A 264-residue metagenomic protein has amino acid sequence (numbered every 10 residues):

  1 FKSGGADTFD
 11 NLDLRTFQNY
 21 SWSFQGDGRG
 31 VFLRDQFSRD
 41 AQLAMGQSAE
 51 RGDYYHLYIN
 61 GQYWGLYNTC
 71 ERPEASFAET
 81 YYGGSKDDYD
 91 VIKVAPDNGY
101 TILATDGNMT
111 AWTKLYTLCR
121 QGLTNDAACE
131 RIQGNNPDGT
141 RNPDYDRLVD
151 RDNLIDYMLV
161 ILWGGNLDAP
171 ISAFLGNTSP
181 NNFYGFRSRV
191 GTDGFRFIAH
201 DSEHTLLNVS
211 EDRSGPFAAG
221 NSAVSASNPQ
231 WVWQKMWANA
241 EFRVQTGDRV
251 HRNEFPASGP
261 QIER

Functional and structural regions predicted by a protein language model:
F1-G30, Q62, N68-N166, L175-T178: ATP-dependent phospho-/nucleotidyl transfer catalytic cores
T8-D10, R51-D53, Q62, L66 (+4 more regions): Residues that flank catalytic or metal-binding motifs in active/ligand-binding sites
L33-Q47, Q121: Zn2+-dependent metallopeptidase catalytic core
Q36-D40, D152, D156, V244 (+1 more regions): Solvent-exposed, polar/charged alpha-helical surfaces in well-ordered, non-transmembrane soluble domains, broadly
A44-Y58: Short, well-structured beta-strand/strand-turn elements
R147-V209: Active-site acidic catalytic loop and adjacent metal/ATP-binding pocket of ATP-dependent phosphoryl transfer enzymes
G191-R264: C-terminal catalytic region of ATP-dependent kinase domains
